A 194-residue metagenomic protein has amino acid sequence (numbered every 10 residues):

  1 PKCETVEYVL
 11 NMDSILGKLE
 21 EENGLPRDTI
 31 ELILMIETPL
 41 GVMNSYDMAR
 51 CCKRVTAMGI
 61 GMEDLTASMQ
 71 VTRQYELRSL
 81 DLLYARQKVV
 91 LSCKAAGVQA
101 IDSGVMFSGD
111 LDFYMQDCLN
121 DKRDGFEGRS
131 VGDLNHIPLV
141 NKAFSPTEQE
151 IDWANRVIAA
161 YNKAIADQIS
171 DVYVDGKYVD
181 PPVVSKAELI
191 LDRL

Functional and structural regions predicted by a protein language model:
P1-L194: Expand to "…catalyze enediolate/carbanion chemistry for C-C bond making/breaking, isomerization, decarboxylation
